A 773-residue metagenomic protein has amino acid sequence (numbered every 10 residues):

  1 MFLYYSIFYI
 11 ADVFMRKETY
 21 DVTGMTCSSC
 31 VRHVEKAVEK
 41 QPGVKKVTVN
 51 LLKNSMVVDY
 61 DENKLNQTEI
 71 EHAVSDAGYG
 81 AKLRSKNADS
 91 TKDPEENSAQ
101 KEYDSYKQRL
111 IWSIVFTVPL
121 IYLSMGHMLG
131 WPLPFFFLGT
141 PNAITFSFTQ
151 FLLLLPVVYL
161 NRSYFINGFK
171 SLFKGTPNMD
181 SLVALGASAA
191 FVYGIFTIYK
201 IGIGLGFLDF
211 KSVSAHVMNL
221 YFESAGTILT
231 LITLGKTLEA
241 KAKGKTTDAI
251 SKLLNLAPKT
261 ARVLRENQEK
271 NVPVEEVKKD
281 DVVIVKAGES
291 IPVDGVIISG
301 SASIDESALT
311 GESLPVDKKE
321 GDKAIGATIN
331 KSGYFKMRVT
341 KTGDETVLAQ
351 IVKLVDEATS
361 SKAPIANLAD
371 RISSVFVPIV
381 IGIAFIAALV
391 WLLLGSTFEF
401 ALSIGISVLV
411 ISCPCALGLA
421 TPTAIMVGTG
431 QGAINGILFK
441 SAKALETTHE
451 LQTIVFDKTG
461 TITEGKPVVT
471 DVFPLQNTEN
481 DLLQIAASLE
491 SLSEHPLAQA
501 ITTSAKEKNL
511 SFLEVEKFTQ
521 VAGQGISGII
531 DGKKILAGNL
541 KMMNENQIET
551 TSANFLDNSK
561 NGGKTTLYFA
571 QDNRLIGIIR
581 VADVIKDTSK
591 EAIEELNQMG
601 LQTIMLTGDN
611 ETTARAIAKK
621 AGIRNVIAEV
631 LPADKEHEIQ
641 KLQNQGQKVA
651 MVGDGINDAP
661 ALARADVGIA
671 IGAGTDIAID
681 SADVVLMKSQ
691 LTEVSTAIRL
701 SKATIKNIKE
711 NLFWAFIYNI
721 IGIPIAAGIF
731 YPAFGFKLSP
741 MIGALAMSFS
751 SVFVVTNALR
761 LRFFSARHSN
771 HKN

Functional and structural regions predicted by a protein language model:
M1-S147, V157, K170, K252 (+7 more regions): Flexible metal-binding regulatory segments at protein termini and peripheral loops
R16, R32, L451, I530-G532 (+2 more regions): Conserved ATP-binding TGD loop and adjacent catalytic N/P-domain core of P-type ATPases
P42-Y60, K64, L220-F222, S251-E345 (+3 more regions): Conserved cytosolic catalytic loops of P-type ATPases
D76-R84, D89, P94, F148-Q150 (+7 more regions): Actuator/coupling domain of P-type ATPases
E95-V115, F169-A190, V352-A384, G405 (+5 more regions): Soluble-to-membrane junctions at the N-terminal ends of transmembrane alpha-helices in multi-pass ion-transporting
L129-I144, F173, V192, Q431 (+8 more regions): Membrane-embedded alpha-helical bundles of multi-pass transporters
L309, L368, S403, A416-L489 (+3 more regions): Conserved catalytic phosphorylation-site environment of P-type ATPases
V469, F473-M599, E611, I623-I639: P-type ATPase nucleotide-binding
